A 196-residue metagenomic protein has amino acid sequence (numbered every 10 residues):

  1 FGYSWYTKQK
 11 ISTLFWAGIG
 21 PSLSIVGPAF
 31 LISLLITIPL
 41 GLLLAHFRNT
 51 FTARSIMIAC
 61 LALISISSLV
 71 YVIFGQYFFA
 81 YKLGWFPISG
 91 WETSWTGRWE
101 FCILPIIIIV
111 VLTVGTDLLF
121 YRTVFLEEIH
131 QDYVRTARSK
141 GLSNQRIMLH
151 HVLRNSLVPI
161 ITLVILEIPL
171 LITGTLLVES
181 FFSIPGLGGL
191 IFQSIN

Functional and structural regions predicted by a protein language model:
F1-T13: Short membrane-interfacial helix/loop motifs at transmembrane-helix boundaries
K8-K10, K82, K140: Context-gated lysine
K10, L14, G18, R54-M57 (+1 more regions): Short, conserved clusters of charged catalytic residues that mark active-site and nucleotide-handling motifs
T13, L43, F51-S65: N-terminal signal-anchor/first transmembrane alpha helix
I19-T52, S68, T93-N196: Alpha-helical transmembrane segments of integral membrane proteins, especially multi-pass inner/plasma-membrane
I58-P87, I108-L119: Membrane-water interface segments at the C-terminal ends of transmembrane alpha-helices in multi-pass inner-membrane
S89-W91: Long, highly hydrophobic alpha-helical transmembrane signal-anchor segments
